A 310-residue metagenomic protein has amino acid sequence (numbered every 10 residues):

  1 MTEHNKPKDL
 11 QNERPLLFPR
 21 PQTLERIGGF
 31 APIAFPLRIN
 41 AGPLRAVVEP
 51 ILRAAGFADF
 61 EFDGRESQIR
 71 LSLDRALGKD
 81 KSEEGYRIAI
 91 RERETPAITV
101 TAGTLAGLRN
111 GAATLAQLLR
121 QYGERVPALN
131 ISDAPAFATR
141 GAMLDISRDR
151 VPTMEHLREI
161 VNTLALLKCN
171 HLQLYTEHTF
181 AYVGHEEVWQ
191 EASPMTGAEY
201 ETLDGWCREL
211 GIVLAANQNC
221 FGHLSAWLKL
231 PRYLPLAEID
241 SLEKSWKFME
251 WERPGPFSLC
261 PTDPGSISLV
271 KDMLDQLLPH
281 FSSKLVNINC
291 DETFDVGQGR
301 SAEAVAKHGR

Functional and structural regions predicted by a protein language model:
T2-R140: Contiguous, structured surface segment used for ligand recognition
F137-R310: Substrate-binding cleft of carbohydrate-active enzyme catalytic domains
